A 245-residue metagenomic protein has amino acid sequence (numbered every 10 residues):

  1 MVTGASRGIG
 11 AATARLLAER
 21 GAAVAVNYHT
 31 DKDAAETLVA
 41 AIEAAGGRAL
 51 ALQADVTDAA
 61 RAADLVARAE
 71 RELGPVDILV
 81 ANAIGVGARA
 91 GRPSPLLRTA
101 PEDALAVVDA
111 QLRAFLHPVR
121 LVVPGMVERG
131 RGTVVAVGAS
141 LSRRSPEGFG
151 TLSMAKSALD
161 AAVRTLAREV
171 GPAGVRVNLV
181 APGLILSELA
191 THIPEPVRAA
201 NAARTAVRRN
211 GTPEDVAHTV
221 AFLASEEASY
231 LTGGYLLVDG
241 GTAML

Functional and structural regions predicted by a protein language model:
S6-G8: Conserved glycine-rich cofactor-binding loop
R20-T37: Conserved glycine-rich Rossmann-like NAD(P)H-binding loop of the short-chain dehydrogenase/reductase
K32, Q53-L65, P101, E214-D215: The beta1-alpha1 cofactor-binding region of Rossmann-like NAD(H)/NADP(H)-dependent oxidoreductases
A90-V108, A190, N201: Substrate-binding pocket helix/loop in short-chain dehydrogenase/reductase
L97-L116, R131, V135, L159 (+1 more regions): Catalytic Tyr-X3-Lys loop
V119, A155, V163: Active-site helix of classical SDR
P124, R168-E169, S229: Alpha-helical segment proximal to the catalytic Tyr-Lys
G171, R176, L231-G233, D239: Short, small/polar-rich loop/turn modules that mediate ligand/substrate recognition or access, typified
